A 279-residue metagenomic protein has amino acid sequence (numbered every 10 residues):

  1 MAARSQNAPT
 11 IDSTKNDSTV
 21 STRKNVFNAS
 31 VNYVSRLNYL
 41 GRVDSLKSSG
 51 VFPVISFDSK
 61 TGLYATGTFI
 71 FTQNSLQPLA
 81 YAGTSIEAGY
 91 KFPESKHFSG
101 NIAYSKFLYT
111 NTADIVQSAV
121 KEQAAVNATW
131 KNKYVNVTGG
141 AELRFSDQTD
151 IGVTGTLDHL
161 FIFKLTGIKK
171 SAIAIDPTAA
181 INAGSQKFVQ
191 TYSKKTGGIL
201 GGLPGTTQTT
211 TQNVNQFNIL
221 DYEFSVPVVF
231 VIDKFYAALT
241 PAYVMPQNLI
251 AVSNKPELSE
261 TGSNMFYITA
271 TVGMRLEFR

Functional and structural regions predicted by a protein language model:
M1-T14, V272-R279: Bacterial Sec-dependent N-terminal signal peptides
P9-T72: Short glycine/proline- and aromatic-enriched beta-strand/turn motifs that initiate or cap beta-hairpins
N16-N25, P93-G100, Y134, I162-I175 (+2 more regions): Short loop/turn motifs that connect adjacent beta-strands in outer-membrane beta-barrel proteins
A29-V31, I55, A65-G67, A88 (+6 more regions): Membrane-embedded beta-strand positions of outer-membrane beta-barrel proteins
Y33-Y39, S59-T61, F69-Q73, Y104-T110 (+7 more regions): Transmembrane beta-strands of outer-membrane beta-barrel pores
S45-K47, P78-A80, S118-V120, D147-T149 (+2 more regions): Short sequence motifs at beta-strands and strand-loop junctions characteristic of Gram-negative outer-membrane
K131-T211, Y222, V226: Detector for outer-membrane/organellar transmembrane beta-barrel domains, recognizing the amphipathic beta-strand
L157, G262-R279: Outer-membrane beta-barrel "beta-signal"
